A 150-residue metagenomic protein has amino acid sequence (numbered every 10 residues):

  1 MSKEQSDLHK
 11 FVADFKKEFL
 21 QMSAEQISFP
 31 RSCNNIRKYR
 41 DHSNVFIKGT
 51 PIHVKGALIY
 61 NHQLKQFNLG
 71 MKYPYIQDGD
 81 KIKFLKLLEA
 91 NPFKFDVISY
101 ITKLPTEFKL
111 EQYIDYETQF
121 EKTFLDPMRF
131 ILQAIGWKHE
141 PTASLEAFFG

Functional and structural regions predicted by a protein language model:
M1-G150: DNA-dependent DNA polymerase catalytic subunits
